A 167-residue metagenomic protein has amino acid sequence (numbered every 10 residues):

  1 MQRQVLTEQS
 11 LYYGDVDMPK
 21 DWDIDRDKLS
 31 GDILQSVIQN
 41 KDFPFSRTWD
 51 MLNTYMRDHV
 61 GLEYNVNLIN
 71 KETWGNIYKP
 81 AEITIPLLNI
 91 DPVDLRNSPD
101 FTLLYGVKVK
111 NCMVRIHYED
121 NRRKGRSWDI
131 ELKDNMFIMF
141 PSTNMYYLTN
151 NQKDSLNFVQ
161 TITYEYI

Functional and structural regions predicted by a protein language model:
M1-W74, T84: Non-heme Fe(II)/2-oxoglutarate
I69, W74-N144, T149-N151, L156-F158: Catalytic core of non-heme Fe(II) oxygenases with the double-stranded beta-helix
T161-I167: Double-stranded beta-helix
